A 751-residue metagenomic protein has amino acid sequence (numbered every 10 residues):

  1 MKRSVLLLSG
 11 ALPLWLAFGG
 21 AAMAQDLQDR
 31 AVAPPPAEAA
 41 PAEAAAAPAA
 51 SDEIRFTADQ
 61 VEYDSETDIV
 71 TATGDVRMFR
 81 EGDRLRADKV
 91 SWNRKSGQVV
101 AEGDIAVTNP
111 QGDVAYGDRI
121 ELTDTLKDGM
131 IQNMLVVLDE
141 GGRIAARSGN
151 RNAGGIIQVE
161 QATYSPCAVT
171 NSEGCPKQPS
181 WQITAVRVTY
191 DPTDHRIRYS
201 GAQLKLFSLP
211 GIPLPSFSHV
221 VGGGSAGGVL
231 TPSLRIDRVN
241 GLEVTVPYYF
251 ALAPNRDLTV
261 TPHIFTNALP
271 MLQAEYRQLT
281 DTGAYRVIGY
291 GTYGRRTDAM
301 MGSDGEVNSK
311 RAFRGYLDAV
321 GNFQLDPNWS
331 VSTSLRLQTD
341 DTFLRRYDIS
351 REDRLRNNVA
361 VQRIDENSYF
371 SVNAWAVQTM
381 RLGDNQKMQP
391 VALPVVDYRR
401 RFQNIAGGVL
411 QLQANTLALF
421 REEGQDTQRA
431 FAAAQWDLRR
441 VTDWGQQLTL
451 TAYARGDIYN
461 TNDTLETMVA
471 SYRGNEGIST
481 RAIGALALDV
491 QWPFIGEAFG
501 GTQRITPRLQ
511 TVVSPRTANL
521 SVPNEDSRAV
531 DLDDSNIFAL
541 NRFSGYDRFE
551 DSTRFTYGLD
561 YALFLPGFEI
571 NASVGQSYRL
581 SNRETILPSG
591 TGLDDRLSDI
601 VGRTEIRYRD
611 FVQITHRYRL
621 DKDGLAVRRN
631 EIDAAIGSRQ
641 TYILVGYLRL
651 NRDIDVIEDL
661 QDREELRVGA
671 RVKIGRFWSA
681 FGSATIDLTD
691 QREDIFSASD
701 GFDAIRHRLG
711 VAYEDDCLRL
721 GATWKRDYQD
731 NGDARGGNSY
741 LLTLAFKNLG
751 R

Functional and structural regions predicted by a protein language model:
M1-A11: Bacterial N-terminal signal peptides that target proteins for export
K2-S4, A22-D29: N-terminal acidic, proline/glycine-rich, low-complexity intrinsically disordered segments
S9-G19: Bacterial N-terminal signal peptides
L14-L16, R77, V512: Charged, amphipathic alpha-helical interaction segments
W15, M23, P36-E38, E43 (+2 more regions): Intrinsically disordered, low-complexity segments enriched in proline/serine/threonine
Q25-Q161, Q182-I197, V260: N-terminal amphipathic/hydrophobic interface segments
Y116-E121, L126-D128, V136-I183, D191-R751: Outer-membrane beta-barrel proteins and related beta-barrel translocases across Gram-negative bacteria
